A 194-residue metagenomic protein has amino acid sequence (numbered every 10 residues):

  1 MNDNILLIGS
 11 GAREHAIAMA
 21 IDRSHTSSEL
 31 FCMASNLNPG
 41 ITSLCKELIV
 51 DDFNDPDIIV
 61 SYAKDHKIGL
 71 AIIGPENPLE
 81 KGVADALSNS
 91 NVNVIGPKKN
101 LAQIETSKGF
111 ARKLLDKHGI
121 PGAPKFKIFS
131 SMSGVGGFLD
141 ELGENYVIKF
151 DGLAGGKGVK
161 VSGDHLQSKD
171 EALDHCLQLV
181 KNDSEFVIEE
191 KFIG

Functional and structural regions predicted by a protein language model:
M1-N100: ATP-binding N-terminal substructure of ATP-dependent carboxylate-amine bond-forming enzymes
I8-G9, G74, K149-D151, E189-K191: Short beta-strand segments
N36-L37, G152-A154, F192-G194: Glycine-rich beta-alpha junction loops
P56, E80-A84, K108-R112, V135 (+1 more regions): A general structural signal for well-ordered alpha-helical segments in protein cores
A63-I68, E141-L142, N182: Glycine-rich phosphate-binding loop signature in dinucleotide/nucleotide-binding domains
L70, P121-P124, N145-V147, S162-G194: Conserved ATP-binding module of the ATP-grasp superfamily
I95-G158, G163: A conserved helix-loop-beta module that forms one wall/lid of the active-site cleft in ATP-utilizing catalytic domains
